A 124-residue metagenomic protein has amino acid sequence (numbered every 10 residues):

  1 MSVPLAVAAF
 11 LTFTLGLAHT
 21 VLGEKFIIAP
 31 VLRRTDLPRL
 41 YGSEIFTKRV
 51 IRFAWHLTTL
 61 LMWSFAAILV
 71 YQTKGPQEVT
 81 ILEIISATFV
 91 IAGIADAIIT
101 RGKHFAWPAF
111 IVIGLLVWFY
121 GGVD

Functional and structural regions predicted by a protein language model:
M1-A9, V70-I81, Y120-D124: Helix-coil boundary and interhelical linker segments in multi-pass alpha-helical membrane proteins
V3-K25: N-terminal signal-anchor transmembrane alpha helix
T12-H19, M62-L69, F89-D96, I113-V117: Helical transmembrane-bundle signal
E24-V31, K74-Q77, R101-H104: Transmembrane helix-loop junctions in multipass membrane proteins, especially transporters and channels
K25-V50: Cytosolic, membrane-interface loops and tails of multi-pass inner-membrane proteins
Y41-I84: Alpha-helical transmembrane segments and their cytosolic membrane-interface
G75, E83, A87-W107, V117-D124: Membrane-helix boundary connector in multi-pass membrane proteins
P108-V112: "Short basic amphipathic alpha-helical interaction patches in structured regions
